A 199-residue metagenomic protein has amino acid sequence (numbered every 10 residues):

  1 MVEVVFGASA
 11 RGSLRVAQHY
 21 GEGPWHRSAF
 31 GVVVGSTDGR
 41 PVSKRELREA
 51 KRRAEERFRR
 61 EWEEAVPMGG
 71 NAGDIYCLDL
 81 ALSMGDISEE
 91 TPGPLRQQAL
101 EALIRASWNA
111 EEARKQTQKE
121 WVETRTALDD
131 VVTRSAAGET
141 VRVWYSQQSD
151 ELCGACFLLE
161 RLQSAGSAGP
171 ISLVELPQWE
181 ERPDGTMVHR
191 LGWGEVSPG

Functional and structural regions predicted by a protein language model:
M1, A137-V141, G169: Short coil/turn segments at beta-strand junctions that form active-site/ligand-binding loops
M1-R114: A structured, charge-rich N-terminal accessory region that forms the first stable segment of a protein and links
S9, A81, Q147-Q148, L173-G185: Short beta-alpha junction loops
G12-A17, I87-S88, E151-E160, R182-M187: A short acidic (Asp/Glu
A65, F157-I171: A short alpha->loop->secondary-structure connector
C77, R142-Y145, P170-E175: A structural signal for short, well-ordered beta-strand segments and their strand-loop junctions that often border
I104-C156: Long, hydrophobic/aromatic-enriched structural stretches that serve as scaffold segments
V188-G199: A conserved mid-domain beta-alpha-beta active-site/ligand-binding segment of alpha/beta enzyme cores
